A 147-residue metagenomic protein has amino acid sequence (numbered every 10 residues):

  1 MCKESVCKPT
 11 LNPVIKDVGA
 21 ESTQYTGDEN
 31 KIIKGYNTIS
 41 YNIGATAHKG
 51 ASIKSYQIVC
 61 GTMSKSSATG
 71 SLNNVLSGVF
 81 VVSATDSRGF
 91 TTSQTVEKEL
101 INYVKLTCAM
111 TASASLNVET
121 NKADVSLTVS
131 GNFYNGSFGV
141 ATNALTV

Functional and structural regions predicted by a protein language model:
M1-K3, S66-A68, F90-V96: Extracellular and select intracellular beta-sandwich modules with Ser/Thr-enriched, small-residue motifs on
K3, T69-G78: Surface-exposed, short loops/turns at beta-strand junctions within beta-sandwich domains
V6-K34, L100-A123: Short, compositionally biased P/S/T/A/G/V-rich stretches that sit at domain boundaries
G19, T62-S64, R88-F90: Solvent-exposed strand-loop boundary residues in beta-sheet-rich modules
N30-G50, T128-G139: Acidic, Ser/Thr
Y36-T38, I53, V75-V79: Extracellular Ig-like/FN3 beta-sandwich strand-entry sites
N42-K65, G139-V147: Change to "...patches in solvent-exposed regions of secreted, membrane-anchored, or virion-exposed structural
A84-D86: Conserved structural position at the C-terminal beta-strand of extracellular beta-sandwich adhesion modules
